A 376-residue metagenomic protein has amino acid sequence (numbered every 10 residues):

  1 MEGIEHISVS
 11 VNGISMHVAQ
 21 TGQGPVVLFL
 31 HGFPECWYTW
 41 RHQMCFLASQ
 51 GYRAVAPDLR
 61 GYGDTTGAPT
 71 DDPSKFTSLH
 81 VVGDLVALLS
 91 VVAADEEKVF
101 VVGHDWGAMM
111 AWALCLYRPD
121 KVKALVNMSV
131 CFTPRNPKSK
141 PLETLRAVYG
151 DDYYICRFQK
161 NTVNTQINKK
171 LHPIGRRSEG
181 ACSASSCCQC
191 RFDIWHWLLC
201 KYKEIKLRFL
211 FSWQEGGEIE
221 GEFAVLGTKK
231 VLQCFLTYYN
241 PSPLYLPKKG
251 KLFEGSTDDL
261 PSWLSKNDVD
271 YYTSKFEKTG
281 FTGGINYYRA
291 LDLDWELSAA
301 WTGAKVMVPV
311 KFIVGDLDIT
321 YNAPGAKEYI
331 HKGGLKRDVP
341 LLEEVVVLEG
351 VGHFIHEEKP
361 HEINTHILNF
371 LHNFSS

Functional and structural regions predicted by a protein language model:
E2-E5, S15-M16, V26, Q50 (+5 more regions): Flexible "cap/lid" subdomain of the alpha/beta-hydrolase fold that forms the substrate-access gate
V11-Q20: A short loop-to-beta-strand scaffold at the N-terminal edge of the catalytic core in hydrolase folds
P25-H31: Short beta-strand element of the alpha/beta-hydrolase
L30, L348-V351: Short hydrophobic "strand-cap" motifs at the C-terminus of beta-strands
H31-F33, G103-H104: Conserved alpha/beta-hydrolase "nucleophile elbow" surrounding the catalytic nucleophile
P34-H42, A54: Serine-hydrolase catalytic-loop signature spanning alpha/beta hydrolases and amidase-signature enzymes
V351-P360, N364: Catalytic histidine-centered segment of alpha/beta-hydrolase-like enzymes
